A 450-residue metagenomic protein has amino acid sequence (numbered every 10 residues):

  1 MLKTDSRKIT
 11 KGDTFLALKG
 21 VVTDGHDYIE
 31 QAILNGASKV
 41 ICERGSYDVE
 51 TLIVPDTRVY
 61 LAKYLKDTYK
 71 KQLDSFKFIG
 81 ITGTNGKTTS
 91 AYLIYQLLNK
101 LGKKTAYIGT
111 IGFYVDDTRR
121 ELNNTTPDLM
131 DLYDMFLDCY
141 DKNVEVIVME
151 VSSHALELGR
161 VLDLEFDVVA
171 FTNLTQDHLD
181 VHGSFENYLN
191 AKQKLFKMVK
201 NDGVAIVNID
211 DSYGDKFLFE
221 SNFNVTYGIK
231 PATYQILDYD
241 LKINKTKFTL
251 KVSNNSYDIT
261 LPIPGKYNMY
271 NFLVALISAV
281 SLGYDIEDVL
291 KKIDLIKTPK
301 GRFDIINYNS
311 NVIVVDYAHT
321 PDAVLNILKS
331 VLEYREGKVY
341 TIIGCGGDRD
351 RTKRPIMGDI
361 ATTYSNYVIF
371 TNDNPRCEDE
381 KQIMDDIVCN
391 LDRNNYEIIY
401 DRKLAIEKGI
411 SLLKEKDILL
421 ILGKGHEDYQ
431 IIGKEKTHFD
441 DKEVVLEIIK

Functional and structural regions predicted by a protein language model:
M1-K63, D67, S212, Q235-Y239 (+7 more regions): N-terminal leader/targeting and accessory segments in enzymes
K8-T14, G20-D27, I277-E287, K291-G301 (+1 more regions): ATP-dependent carboxylate-amine ligase
G12, A37, D48-V49, G102 (+5 more regions): Short, well-ordered alpha-helix to beta-strand connector turns
I33, C42-V49, K142, F166-I313 (+2 more regions): Acidic, Mg2+-coordinating active-site environments of NTP-dependent enzymes
S38-R44, A205-I209, I342-I343, N366-N374: Short internal beta-strands
R44-G45, T110-I111, S153, L174 (+4 more regions): Short, ordered loop/turn segments at secondary-structure junctions
Y47-D48, G112-V115, A155-E157, S212-K216 (+4 more regions): Short, active-site-adjacent cap segments at secondary-structure transitions
L61-I209, Y213-F223, A279-V280, Y334-R335: Phosphate-binding loop of NTP-binding sites
